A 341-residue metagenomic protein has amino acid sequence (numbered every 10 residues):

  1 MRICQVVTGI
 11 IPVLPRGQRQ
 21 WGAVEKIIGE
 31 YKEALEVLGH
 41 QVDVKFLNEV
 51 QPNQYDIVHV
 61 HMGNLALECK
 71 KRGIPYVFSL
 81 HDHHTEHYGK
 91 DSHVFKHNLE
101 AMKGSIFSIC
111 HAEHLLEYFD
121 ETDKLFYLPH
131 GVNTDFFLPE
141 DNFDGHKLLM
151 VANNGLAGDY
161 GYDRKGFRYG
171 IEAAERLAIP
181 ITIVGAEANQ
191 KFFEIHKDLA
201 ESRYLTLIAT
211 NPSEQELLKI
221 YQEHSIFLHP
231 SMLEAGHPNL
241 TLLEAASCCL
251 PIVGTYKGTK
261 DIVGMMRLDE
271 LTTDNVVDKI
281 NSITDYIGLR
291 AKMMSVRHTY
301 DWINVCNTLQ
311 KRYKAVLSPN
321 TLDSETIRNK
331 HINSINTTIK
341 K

Functional and structural regions predicted by a protein language model:
A23, T284-K340: A charged, aromatic-enriched C-terminal amphipathic alpha-helix characteristic of glycosyltransferases across folds
Y88-G89, G131-H146, D159, N320: Acidic anion/phosphate-binding donor-loop and adjacent secondary structure in glycosyltransferase catalytic cores
K103-L138, V151-N153: Donor nucleotide-sugar binding/catalytic pocket of nucleotide-sugar-dependent glycosyltransferases
K147-H196: Conserved catalytic-core segment of nucleotide-activated headgroup transferases in glycan assembly
F193-Q215: Nucleotide-activated donor-binding/catalytic signature segment of Leloir-type glycosyltransferases, i.e., the conserved
Q222-A235, L250: Acidic donor-binding loop of glycosyltransferase active sites
S247-G254: Short hydrophobic beta-strand element within catalytic cores of glycosyltransferases and related nucleotide-activated
D261-S282: Change "using UDP/GDP/dTDP sugars" to "using nucleotide sugars
